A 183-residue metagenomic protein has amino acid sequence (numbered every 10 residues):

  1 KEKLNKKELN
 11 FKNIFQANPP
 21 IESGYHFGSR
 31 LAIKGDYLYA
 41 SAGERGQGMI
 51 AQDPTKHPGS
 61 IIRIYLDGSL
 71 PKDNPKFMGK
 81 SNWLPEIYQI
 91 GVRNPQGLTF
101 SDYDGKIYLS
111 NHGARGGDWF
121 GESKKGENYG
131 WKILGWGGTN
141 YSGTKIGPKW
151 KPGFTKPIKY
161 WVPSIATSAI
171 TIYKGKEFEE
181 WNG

Functional and structural regions predicted by a protein language model:
K1-A32: Asp-box/WD-like beta-propeller blade repeats and closely related beta-sheet repeat scaffolds
Q16-P19, G43-Q47: A broad detector of the eukaryotic-type serine/threonine protein kinase catalytic domain
D36-Y39, G105-K106: Generic structural signal for coil-to-beta-strand starts
E44-G183: Beta-propeller domain segments
